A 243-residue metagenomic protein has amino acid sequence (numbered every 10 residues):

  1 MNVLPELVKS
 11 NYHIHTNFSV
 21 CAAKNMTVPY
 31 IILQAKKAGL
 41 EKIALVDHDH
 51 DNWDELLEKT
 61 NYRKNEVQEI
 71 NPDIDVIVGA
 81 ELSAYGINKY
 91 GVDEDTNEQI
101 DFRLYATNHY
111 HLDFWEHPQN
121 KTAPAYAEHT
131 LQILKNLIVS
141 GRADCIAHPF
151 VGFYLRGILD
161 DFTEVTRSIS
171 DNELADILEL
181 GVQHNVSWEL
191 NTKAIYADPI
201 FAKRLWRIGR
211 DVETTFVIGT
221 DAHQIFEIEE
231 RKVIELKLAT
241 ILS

Functional and structural regions predicted by a protein language model:
M1-G86, D95, R156-S168, D176-I177 (+3 more regions): An N-terminally biased module of ancient metal coordination in phosphate/nucleic-acid-related enzymes
Q34-A35, L137, G181, G209: Generic structural signal for hydrophobic
A44-L45, L104, A147, E189: Conserved beta-strand positions in the central sheet of alpha/beta enzyme cores
H48, H148-V151, K193: Short, well-ordered beta-to-alpha junction loops that form the rim of enzyme active sites and present histidine/acidic
E55-Q183: Extended substrate/RNA-proximal surfaces in nucleic-acid metabolism proteins
L180-V212: Glycine/small-residue-rich hydrophobic helix-like segments
A197-I200, I225-E229: Short active-site-adjacent structural elements
